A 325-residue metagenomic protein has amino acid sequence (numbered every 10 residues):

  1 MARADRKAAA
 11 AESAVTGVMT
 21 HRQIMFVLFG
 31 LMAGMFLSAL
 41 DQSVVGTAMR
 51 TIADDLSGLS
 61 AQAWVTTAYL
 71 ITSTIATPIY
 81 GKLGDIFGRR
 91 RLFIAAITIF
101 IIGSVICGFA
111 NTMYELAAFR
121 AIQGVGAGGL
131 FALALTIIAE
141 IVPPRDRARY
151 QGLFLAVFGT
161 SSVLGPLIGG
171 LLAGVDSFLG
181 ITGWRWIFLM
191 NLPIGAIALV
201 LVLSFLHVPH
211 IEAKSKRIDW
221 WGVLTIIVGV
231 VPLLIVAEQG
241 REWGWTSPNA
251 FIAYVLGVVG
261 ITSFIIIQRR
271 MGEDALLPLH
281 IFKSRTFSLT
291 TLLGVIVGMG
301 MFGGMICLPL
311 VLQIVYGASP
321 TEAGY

Functional and structural regions predicted by a protein language model:
A2-S204: Transmembrane-helix bundle of Major Facilitator Superfamily
I24-T72, P248-A253, G260-S263, R270-Y325: Transmembrane core module of solute transporters
G46, A127, E242-W243, G317: Alpha-helical and His/Cys-centered functional microenvironments
T77-P78, R147, A213, T262 (+1 more regions): Alpha-helix boundary/capping detector
G174-L293, G300, A318-S319, Y325: Hydrophobic transmembrane-helix bundles of small-molecule transporters
